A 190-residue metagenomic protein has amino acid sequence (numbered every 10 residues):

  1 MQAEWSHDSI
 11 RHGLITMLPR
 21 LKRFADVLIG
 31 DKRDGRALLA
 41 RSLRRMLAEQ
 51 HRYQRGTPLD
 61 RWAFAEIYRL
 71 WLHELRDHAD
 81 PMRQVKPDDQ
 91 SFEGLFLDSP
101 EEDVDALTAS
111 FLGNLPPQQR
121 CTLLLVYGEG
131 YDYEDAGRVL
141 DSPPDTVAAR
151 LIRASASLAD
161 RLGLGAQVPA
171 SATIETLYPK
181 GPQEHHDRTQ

Functional and structural regions predicted by a protein language model:
M1-R23, R33-R36, L47: A short, charge-rich alpha-helical start-of-domain segment used by transcription regulators
L18, D26, R36, A40-E49 (+4 more regions): Σ70-family region 2.3-2.4 aromatic/basic alpha-helix that recognizes the −10 promoter and nucleates DNA melting
L18, L43, P116, R120 (+1 more regions): C-terminal flanking helix
H73, A79-D105, E175-H185: Internal acidic/polar
L107-L115: Short amphipathic alpha-helical boundary/capping segments
T122-V126: A short pre-motif secondary-structure segment
L140-A172: DNA-recognition helix of helix-turn-helix
